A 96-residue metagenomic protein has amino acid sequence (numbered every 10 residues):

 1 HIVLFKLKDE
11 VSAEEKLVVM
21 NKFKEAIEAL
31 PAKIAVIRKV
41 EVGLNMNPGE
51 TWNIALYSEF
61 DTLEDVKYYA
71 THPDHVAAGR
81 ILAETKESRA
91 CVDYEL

Functional and structural regions predicted by a protein language model:
H1-L7, E41-A70: Short, well-ordered beta-strand segments in beta-rich or mixed alpha/beta enzyme and ligand-binding folds
D9-L17: N-terminal presequence-like segments and adjacent domain-start helices
L17, K24-I37, E59-V92: An amphipathic, aromatic/His-enriched active-site/gating alpha helix that lines ligand/cofactor pockets
